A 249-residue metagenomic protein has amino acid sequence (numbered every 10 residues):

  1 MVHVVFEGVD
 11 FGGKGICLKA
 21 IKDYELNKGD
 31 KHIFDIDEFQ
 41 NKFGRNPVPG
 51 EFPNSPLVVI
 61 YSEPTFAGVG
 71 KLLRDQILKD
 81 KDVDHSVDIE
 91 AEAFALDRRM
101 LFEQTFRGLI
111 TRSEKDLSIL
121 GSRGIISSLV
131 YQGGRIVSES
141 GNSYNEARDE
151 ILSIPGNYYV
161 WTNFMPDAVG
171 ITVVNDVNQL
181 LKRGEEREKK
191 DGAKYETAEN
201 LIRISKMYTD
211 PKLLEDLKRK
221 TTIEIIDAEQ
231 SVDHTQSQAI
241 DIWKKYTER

Functional and structural regions predicted by a protein language model:
H3: Walker A (P-loop) ATP-phosphate-binding motif of ABC ATPase nucleotide-binding domains
F6: Hydrophobic anchor at the beta1->P-loop junction of P-loop NTPases
F11: Walker A (P-loop) phosphate-binding loop of P-loop NTPases
K14: Conserved lysine of the Walker
A20-Y24, K28-G29, N178-R249: NTP-dependent small-molecule kinase module
Q40-S153: ATP-dependent small-molecule kinase phosphotransfer cores that center on conserved nucleotide phosphate-binding segments
P56, F164-A168, R219-T222: Short glycine-/polar-rich loops that comprise or flank the Walker A/P-loop and associated switch/sensor motifs
S127-M207: A glycine- and Lys/Arg-enriched "phosphate-lid" helix/loop adjacent to the NTP-binding pocket of small-molecule kinases
